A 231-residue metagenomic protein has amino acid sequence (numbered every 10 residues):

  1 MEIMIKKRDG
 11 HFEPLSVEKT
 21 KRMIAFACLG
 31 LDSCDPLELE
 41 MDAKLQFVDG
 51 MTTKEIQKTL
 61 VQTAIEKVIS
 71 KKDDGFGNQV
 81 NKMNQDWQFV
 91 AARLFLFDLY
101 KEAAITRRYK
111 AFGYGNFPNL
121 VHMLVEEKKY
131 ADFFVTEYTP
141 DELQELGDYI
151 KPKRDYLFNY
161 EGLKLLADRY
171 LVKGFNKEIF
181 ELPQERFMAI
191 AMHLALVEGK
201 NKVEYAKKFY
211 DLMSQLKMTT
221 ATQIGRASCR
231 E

Functional and structural regions predicted by a protein language model:
M1-R230: Extended catalytic cores of very large enzyme megasubunits
